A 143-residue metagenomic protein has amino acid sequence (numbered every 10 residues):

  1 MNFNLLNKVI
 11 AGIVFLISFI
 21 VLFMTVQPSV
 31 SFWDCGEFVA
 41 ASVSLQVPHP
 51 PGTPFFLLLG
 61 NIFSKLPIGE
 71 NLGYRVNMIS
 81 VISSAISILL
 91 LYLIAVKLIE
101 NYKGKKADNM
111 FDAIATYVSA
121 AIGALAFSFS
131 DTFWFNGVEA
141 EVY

Functional and structural regions predicted by a protein language model:
M1-N4, V96-V118: Membrane-interfacial, low-structure loops and terminal tails that flank and connect transmembrane helices in multi-pass
N4-F32, F127-F129: Transmembrane signal-anchor helices characteristic of membrane glycosylation enzymes that use polyprenol
L6-I17, R75-S80, A115-G123: Alpha-helical transmembrane segments of integral membrane proteins
G12, M78-D108: Transmembrane-helix motifs of polytopic, lipid-linked glycan transferases
V26, G60, S64, Y92-E100 (+1 more regions): Membrane-water interface at transmembrane helix exits
V26-F38, P48-L59: Extracytoplasmic catalytic/substrate-binding loops of multi-pass membrane glycan-assembly enzymes
A41-P50, P67-E70: Short aromatic-rich membrane-water interface segments that cap or initiate transmembrane helices in multi-pass membrane
G69-N77, K105-T116, G123-Y143: Aromatic- and kink-enriched transmembrane "portal" helix at the membrane-lumen/periplasm boundary that abuts
